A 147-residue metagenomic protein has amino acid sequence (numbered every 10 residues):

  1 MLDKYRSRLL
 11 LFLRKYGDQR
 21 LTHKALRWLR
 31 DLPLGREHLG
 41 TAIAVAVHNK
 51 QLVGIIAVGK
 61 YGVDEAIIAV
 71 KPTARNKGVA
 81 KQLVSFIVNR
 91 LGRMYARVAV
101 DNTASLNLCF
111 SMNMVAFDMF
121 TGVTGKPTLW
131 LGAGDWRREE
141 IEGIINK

Functional and structural regions predicted by a protein language model:
M1-Q19, E140-K147: A short, well-structured alpha-helix characteristic of acyl/acetyltransferase catalytic modules
R8-I67, T73: Acetyl-CoA-dependent GNAT
I67-I68, A96: Extended, folded domain segments that form the structural surfaces/walls around functional sites
V70, R75-N89, T103, N107 (+1 more regions): Conserved acetyl-CoA-binding loop-helix of GNAT-fold acetyltransferases
N89-D101: Conserved GNAT acetyl-CoA-binding A-motif
V100-K126: Conserved active-site alpha-helix within GNAT-family acetyltransferase domains
G122-K147: C-terminal "cap" of GNAT-fold acetyltransferases
